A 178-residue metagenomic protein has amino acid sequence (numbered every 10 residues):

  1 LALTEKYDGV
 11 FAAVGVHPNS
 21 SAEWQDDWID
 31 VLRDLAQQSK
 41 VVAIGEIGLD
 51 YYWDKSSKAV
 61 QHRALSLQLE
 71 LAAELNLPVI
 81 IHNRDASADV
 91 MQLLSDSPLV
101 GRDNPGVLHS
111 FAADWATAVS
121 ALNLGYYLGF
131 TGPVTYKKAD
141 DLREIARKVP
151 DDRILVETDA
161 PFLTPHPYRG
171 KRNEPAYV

Functional and structural regions predicted by a protein language model:
L1-V178: Mid-domain alpha/beta scaffold segments of enzyme catalytic cores
